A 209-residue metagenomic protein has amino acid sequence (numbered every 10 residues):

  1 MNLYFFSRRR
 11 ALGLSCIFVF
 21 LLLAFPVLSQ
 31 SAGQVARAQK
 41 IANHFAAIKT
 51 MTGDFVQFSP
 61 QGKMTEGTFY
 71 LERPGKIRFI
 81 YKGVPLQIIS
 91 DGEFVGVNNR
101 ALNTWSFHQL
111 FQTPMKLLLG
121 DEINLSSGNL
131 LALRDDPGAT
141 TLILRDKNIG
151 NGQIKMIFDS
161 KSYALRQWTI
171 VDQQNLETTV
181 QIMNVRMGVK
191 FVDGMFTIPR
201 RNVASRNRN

Functional and structural regions predicted by a protein language model:
L3-L12: Twin-arginine (Tat) signal peptide motif
S15-P26: Bacterial N-terminal signal peptides
S29-G33: Boundary at the C-terminal end of the N-terminal hydrophobic targeting segment
N43-G62: A short, Trp-centered hydrophobic/proline-enriched beta-strand micro-motif
F45, T113-S126: Short, solvent-exposed helix-to-loop capping segments enriched in aromatics
F55, I77-Y81, V95-N98, L142-L144 (+1 more regions): Short hydrophobic/aromatic-rich beta-strand segments that constitute the beta-sheet cores of beta-sandwich/beta-barrel
T68-L117, T178-T179: An acidic-aromatic
S126-G128, A132-N209: Gly/Pro-enriched, hydrophobic low-complexity segments that function as extracytoplasmic propeptides/linkers
